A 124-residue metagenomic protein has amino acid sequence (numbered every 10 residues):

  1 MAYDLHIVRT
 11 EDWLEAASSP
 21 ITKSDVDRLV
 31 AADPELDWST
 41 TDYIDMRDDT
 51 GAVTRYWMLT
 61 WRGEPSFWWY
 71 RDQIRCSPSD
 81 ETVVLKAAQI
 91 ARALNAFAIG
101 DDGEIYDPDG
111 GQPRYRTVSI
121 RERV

Functional and structural regions predicted by a protein language model:
M1-V124: Acidic (Asp/Glu-rich) sequence patches and key acidic residues that form negatively charged surfaces used
